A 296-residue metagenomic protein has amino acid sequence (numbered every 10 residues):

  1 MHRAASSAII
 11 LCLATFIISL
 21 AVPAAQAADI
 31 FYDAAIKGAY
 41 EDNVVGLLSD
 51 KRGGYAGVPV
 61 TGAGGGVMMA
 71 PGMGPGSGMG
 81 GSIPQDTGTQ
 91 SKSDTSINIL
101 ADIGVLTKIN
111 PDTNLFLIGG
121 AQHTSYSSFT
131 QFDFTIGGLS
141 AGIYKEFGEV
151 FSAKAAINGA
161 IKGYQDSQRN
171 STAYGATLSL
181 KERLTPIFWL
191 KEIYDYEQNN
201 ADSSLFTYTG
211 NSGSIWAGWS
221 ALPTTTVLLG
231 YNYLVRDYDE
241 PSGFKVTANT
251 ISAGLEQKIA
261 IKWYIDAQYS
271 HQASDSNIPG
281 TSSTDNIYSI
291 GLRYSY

Functional and structural regions predicted by a protein language model:
I36-D42, A121-S125, I157-G163, T172 (+5 more regions): Transmembrane beta-strands of outer-membrane beta-barrel pores
G38, I103-T107, A141-K145, L180-E182 (+4 more regions): Residue-level signature of outer-membrane beta-barrel architecture
A39, Q257-K258, Y264, Q268 (+1 more regions): Outer-membrane beta-barrel "beta-signal"
Y40-N98, S127: Surface-exposed strand-loop-strand hairpins of Gram-negative outer-membrane beta-barrel proteins
D86-D94, Y126-F132, G163-R169, S179 (+3 more regions): Outer-membrane beta-barrel domain signature
S93-I99, Q131-G137, N170-Y174, T207-G213 (+2 more regions): Residues that define the transmembrane beta-barrel architecture of outer-membrane proteins
N110-F116, E146-A155, P186-E192, P223-L229 (+1 more regions): Repeated loop/turn-to-beta-strand initiation elements of outer-membrane beta-barrel proteins
R169-D237: Detector for outer-membrane/organellar transmembrane beta-barrel domains, recognizing the amphipathic beta-strand
